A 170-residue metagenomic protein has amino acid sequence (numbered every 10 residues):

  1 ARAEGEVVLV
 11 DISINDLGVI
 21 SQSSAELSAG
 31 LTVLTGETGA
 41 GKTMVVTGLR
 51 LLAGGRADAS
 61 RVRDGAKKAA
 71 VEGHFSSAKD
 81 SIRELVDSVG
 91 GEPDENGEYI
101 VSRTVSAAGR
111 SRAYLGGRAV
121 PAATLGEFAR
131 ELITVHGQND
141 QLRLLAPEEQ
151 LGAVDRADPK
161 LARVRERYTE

Functional and structural regions predicted by a protein language model:
A1-V7: Short, Lys/Arg-enriched N-terminal segments with co-localized hydrophobic residues within the first ~10-30 amino acids
V7-I14, G18-T169: Gly/Lys-enriched N-terminal cap/neck module of very large, oligomeric protein machines
